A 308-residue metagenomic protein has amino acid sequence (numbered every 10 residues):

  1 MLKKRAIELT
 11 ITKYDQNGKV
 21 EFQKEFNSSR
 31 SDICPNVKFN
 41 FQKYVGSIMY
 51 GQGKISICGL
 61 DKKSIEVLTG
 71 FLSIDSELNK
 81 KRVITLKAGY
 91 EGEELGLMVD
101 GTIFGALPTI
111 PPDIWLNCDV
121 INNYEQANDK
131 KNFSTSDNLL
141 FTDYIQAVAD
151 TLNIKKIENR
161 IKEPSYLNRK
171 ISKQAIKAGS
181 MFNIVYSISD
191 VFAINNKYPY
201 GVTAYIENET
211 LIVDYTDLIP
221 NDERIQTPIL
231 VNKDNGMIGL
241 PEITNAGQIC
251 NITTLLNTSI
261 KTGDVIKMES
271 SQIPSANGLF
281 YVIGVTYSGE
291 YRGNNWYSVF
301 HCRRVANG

Functional and structural regions predicted by a protein language model:
M1-S76, I121-N123, N221-G308: Juxtamembrane "anchor/assembly" segments of surface/extracellular structural proteins
L78-K80, F182, I260: Short, well-ordered loop/turn sites that connect or cap secondary structure elements
K81-V83, V265: Residue-level marker of beta-strand positions
L86-K87, M268: A generic structural signal for residues embedded in beta-strands
G96-D100: Local beta-strand/beta-hairpin segments that build beta-sheet-rich folds
G105-P112, T286-R292: Short, conserved beta-turn/loop elements at beta-strand boundaries and strand-helix junctions
L107-T227: Charged- and aromatic-enriched interaction segments used to assemble and dock large macromolecular complexes
